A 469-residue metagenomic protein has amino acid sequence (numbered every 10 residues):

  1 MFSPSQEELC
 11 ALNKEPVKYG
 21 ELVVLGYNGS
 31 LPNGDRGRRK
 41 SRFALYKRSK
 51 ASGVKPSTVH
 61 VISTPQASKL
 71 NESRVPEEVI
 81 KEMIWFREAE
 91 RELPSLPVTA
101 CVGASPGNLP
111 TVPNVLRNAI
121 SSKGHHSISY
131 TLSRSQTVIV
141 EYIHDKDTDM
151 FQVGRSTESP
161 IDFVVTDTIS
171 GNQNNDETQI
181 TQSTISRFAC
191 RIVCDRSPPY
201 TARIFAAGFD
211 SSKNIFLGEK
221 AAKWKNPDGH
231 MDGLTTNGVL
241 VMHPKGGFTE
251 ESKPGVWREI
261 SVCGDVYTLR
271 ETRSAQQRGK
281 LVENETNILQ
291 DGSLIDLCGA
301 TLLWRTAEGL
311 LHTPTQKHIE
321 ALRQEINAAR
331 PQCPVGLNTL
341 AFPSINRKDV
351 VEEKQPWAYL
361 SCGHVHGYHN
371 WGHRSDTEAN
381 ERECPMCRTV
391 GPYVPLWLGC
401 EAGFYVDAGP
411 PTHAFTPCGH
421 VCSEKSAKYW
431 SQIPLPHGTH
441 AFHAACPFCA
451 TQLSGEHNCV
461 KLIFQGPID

Functional and structural regions predicted by a protein language model:
M1, G466-D469: A positional/structural detector of protein chain ends, strongest at the extreme C-terminus and weakly at the extreme
M1-F2, L12, Y27, R74-V75 (+11 more regions): Jelly-roll (double-stranded beta-helix
M1-T184, S197, K225-D228, L234-N237 (+2 more regions): Intrinsically disordered, low-complexity acidic Ser/Thr-rich regulatory segments
L9-C10, Q136-V140, I161, Q173-I180 (+9 more regions): Eukaryotic intrinsically disordered and solvent-exposed regulatory patches
G37, S156-E158, V164-I169, S197 (+11 more regions): Short coil/turn segments at secondary-structure boundaries
D147-F151, S159-I161, T181-C190, P198-R203 (+9 more regions): Core residues of folded domains in eukaryotic genome-function proteins
I180, C194-T339, D376, C387-P392 (+1 more regions): C-terminal boundary/linker segments immediately following FHA domains
N327-P467: RING-type zinc-finger domain of E3 ubiquitin ligases
